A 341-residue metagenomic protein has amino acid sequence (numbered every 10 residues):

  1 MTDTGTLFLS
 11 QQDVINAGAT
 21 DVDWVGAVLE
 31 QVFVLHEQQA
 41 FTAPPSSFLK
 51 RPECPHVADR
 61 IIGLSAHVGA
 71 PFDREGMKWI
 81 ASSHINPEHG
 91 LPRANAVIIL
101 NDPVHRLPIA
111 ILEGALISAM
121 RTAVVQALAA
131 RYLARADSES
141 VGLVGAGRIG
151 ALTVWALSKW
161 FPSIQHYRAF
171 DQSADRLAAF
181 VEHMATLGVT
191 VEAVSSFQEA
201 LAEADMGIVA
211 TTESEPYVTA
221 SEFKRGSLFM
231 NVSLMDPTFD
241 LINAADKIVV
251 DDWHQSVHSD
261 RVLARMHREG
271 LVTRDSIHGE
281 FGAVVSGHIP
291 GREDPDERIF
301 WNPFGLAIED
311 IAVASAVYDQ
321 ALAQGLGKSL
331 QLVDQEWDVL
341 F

Functional and structural regions predicted by a protein language model:
M1-A119, A127, D137, G279 (+3 more regions): N-terminal ligand-binding/catalytic initiation module
D13-G18, I242-L340: Adenosine-phosphate binding glycine-rich loop
L133-S140, S163, K224-R225: Short helix-loop-beta connector
A146-G147: Glycine-rich Rossmann-fold phosphate-binding loop(s) that bind the pyrophosphate of adenine dinucleotide cofactors
G150-A151: N-terminal Rossmann-fold NAD(P) dinucleotide-binding loop
L157: Aromatic pocket-lining residues of Rossmann-like dinucleotide-binding sites
W160-M184: NAD(P)-binding Rossmann-fold cofactor-contacting core
L187-L271: Rossmann-like adenosine-cofactor binding region
